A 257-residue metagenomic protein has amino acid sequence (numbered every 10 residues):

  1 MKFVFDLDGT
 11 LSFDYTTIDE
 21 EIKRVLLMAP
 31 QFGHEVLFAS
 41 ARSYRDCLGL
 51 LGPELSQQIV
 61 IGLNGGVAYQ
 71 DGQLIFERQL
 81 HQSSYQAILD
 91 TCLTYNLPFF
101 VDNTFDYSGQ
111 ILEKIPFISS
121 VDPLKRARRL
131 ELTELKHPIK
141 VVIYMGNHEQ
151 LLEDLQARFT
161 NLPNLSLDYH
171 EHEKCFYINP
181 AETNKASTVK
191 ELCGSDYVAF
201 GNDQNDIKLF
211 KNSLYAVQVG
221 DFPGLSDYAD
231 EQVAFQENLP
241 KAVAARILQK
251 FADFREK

Functional and structural regions predicted by a protein language model:
M1, Y177-K257: Mg2+-dependent phosphoryl-transfer enzymes with acidic/Ser/Thr/Gly-rich catalytic loops
M1-T16, F38, V189, F210: Asp-based phosphoryl-transfer active-site loop
F3-F5, V60-I61, V198-A199: Residue-level marker for buried hydrophobic side chains located in beta-strands that build the well-ordered beta-sheet
G9, R42, N202-D203: Active-site metal-binding loops of divalent metal-dependent hydrolases
D14-I115: Active-site phosphate-binding/coordination module
C47, H148-E153, G224-S226: Short, charged/polar "capping" segments at the starts of alpha-helices and the immediately preceding loops
P53-G72, D122-R126, T133-P138, D227-Y228: Structural recognition of alpha->loop->beta junctions
Y95-L97, D102-N212: Conserved acidic, metal-coordinating active-site core of Asp-based, Mg2+-dependent phosphoryl-transfer enzymes
